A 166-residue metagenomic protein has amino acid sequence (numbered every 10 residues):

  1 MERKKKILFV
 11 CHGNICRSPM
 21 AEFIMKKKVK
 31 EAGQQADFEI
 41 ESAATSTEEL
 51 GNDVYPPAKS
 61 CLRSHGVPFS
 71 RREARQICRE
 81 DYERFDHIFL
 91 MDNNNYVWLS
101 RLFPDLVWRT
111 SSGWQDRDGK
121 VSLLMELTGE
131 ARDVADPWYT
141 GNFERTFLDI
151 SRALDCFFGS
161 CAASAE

Functional and structural regions predicted by a protein language model:
E2-R84, G159-A165: Conserved active-site segments centered on acidic
S18, D92-N93: Helix N-cap/beta->alpha junction signal
K27, S42, S64, M91 (+2 more regions): Generic detector of well-ordered secondary structure
H87, N93-E166: Phosphate-binding/catalytic loops
